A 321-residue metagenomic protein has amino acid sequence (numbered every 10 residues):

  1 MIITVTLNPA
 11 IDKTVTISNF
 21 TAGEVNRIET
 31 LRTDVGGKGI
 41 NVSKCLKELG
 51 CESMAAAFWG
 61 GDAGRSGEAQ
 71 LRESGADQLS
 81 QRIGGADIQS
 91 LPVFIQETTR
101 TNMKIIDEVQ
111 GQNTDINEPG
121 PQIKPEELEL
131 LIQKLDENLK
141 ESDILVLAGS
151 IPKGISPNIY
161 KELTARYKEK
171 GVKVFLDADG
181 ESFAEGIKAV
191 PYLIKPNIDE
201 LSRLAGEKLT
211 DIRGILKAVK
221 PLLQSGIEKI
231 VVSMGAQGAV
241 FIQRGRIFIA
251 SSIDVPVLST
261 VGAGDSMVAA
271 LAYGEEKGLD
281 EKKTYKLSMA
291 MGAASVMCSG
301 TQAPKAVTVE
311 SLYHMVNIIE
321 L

Functional and structural regions predicted by a protein language model:
M1-F58, D62-S66, R72, D77-I83: Glycine-rich phosphate/adenosyl-contacting loop at the front of the ribokinase-like
K47, K168, E276: Gly/Ala-rich phosphate-binding loop of Rossmann-like dinucleotide-binding domains, activating on the conserved
E48-S142, E310-L321: Conserved N-terminal subdomain of the carbohydrate kinase-like
T114-N117, S142-G149, D177, K195-E200: Short beta-strands and strand-loop turn motifs
P121-K124, I151-I155, S182-A184, R203 (+2 more regions): Short, small-residue-enriched loops and turns at beta-alpha junctions that line or gate enzyme active sites
N158-G245: Conserved phosphate/ATP/ADP-binding segment of small-molecule kinases
A184, I212-L321: Conserved phosphate-binding/catalytic region of the ribokinase-like
